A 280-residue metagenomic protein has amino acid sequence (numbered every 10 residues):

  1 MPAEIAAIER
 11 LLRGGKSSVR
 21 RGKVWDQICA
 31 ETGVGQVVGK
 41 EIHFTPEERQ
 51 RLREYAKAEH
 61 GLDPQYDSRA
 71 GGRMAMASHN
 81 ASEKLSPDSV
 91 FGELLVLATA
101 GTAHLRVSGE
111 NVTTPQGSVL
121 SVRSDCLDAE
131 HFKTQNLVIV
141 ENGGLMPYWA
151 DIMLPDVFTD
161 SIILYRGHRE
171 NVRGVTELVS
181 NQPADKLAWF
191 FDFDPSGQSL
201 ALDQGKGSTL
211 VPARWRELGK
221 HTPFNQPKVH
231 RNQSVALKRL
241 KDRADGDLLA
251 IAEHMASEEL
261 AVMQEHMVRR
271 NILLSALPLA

Functional and structural regions predicted by a protein language model:
M1-A184, S196, L202-A280: Nucleic-acid enzyme cleavage-core boundary/entry regions
L187-D192: Terminal interaction module
